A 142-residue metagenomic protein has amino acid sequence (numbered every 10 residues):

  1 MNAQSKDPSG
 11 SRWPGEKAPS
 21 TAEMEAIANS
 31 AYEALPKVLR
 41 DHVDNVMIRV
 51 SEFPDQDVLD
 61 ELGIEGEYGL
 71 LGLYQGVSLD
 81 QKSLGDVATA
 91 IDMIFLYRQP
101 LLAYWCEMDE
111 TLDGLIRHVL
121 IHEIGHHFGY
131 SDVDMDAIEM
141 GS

Functional and structural regions predicted by a protein language model:
N2-L115, H127, S131-D136: Active-site rim/adjacent substrate-binding subdomains
V119, E123-H127: Catalytic glutamate of the conserved HExxH
